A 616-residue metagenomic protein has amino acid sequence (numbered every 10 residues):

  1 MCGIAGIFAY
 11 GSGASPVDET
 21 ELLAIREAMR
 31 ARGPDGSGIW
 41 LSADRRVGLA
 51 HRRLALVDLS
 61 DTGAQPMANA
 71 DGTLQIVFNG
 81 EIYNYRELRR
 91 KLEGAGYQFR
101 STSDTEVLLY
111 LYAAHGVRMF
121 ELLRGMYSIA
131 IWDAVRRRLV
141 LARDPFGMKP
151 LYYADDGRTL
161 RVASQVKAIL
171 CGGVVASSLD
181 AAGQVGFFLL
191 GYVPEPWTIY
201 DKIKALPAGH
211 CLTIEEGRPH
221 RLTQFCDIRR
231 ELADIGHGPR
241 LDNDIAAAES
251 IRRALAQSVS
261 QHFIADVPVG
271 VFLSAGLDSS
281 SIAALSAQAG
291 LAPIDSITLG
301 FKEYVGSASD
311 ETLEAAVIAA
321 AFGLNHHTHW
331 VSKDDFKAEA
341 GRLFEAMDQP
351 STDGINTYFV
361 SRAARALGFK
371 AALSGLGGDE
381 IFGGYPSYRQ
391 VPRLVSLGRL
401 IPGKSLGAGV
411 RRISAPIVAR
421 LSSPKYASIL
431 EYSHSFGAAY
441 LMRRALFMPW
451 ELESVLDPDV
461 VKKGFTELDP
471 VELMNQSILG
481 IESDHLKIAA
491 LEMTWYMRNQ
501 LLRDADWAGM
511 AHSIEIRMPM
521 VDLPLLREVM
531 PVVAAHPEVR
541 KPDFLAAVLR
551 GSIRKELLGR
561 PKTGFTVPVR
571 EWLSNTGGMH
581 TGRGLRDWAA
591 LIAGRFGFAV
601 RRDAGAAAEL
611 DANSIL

Functional and structural regions predicted by a protein language model:
M1-D348, T357, S361, R550-P561 (+2 more regions): Cysteine-centered catalytic environments shared across enzyme families
M1-I4, A9, L23-A24, C171 (+7 more regions): Adenosyl-5′-phosphate
V47-L49, T159-A163, Q390, L394-R399 (+1 more regions): Compositionally biased, low-complexity linear motifs
K91, G172, I381-G384, E528-V529: Residues that scaffold the ATP/ADP-binding catalytic core of kinase and kinase-like folds
P145, G157, F359-S422, L501 (+1 more regions): Active-site adenylate/phosphate-handling loop in enzymes that bind or generate adenylated species
A275, G377, G564-P568: A glycine-rich phosphate-binding loop feature that marks nucleotide/adenosyl-phosphate handling sites
G341-E345, S387-Q390, W572-S574: Short low-complexity, flexible loop/linker segments enriched in glycine and/or proline with clustered acidic
